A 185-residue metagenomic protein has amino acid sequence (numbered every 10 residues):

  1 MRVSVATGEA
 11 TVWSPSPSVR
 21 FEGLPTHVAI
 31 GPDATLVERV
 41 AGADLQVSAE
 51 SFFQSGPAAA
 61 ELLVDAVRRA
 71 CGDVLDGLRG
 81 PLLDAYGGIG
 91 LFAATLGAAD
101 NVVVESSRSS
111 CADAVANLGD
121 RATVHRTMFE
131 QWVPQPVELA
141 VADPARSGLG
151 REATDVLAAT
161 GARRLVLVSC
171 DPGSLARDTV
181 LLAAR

Functional and structural regions predicted by a protein language model:
M1-A145, L149-A153: Accessory RNA-recognition modules of RNA-modification enzymes
A158-A159, R163-R185: C-terminal substrate-binding/active-site "lid" region of AdoMet-derived donor-dependent transferases
